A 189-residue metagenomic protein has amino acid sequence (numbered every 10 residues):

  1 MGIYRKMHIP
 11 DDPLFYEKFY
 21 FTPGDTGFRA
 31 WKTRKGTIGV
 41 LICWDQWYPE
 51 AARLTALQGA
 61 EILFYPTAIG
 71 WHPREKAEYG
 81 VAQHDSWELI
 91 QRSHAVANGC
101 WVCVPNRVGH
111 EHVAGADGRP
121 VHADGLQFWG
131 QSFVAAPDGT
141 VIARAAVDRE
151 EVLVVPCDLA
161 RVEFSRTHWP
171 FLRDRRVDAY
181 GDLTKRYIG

Functional and structural regions predicted by a protein language model:
M1-G2, I9-L14, V40, Y48-E50: Short, well-ordered, mixed-charge alpha-helical segments that flank or form enzyme active sites
G2-R5, A145: Short hydrophobic alpha-helix segments
I3, F28-A30, V134, V152-V154: Conserved hydrophobic/aromatic beta-strand scaffold that supports enzyme active sites
R5, G27, F128-G130: Residues that flank catalytic or metal-binding motifs in active/ligand-binding sites
R5-Y20, R149-T167: A short, polar/charged loop-to-alpha-helix boundary motif
P23-L57, V162-G189: Cysteine/selenocysteine-centered motifs that mediate thiol-based redox chemistry or coordinate metal-sulfur cofactors
W31-R34, P137, C157: Active-site beta-strand termini and strand-to-loop segments that position acidic
T37, C43-E151: CN hydrolase (nitrilase-like) catalytic-core segments centered on the catalytic cysteine and neighboring Lys/Glu
